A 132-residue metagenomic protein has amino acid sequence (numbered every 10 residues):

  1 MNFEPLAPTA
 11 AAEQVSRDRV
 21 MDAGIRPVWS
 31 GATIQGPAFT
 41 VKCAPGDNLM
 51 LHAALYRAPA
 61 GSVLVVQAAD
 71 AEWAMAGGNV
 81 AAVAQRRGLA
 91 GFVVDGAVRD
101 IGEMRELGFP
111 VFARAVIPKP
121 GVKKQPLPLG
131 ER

Functional and structural regions predicted by a protein language model:
M1-R132: Feature captures the catalytic cores and cofactor-binding loops of soluble hydro-lyases/lyases that act on carboxylate
